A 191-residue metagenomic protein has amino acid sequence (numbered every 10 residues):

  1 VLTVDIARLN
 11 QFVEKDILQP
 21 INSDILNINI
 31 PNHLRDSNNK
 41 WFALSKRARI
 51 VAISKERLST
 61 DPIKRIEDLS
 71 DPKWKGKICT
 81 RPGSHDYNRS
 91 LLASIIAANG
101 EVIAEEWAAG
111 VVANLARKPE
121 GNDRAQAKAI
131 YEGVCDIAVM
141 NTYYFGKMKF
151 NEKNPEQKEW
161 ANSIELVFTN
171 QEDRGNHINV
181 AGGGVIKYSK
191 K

Functional and structural regions predicted by a protein language model:
V1, I17, W74-G76, E132-M140: Alpha-to-beta junction loops
V1, Q19-I53, E67, I78-C79: A structural signal for short loop-to-beta-strand junctions that line the ligand-binding cleft of periplasmic/secreted
V1-N27, P155-K158: Extracytoplasmic "Venus flytrap"/periplasmic binding protein-like
F12, I130-Y131, V185: Hydrophobic residues within well-ordered alpha-helices
S37-N39, I53-K55, D61, K75-N99 (+2 more regions): Short beta-strand->loop
I50-R57, N170, I178-K191: A bilobed periplasmic-binding-protein/Venus flytrap-type ligand-binding module shared by bacterial periplasmic
E56-K64, A97-E105, S189-K191: Short helix-loop capping/hinge motifs at secondary-structure junctions, enriched in acidic/polar residues
Y87-N88, S94-V167: Ligand-binding pocket segment of bilobal, Venus flytrap-like solute-binding proteins
